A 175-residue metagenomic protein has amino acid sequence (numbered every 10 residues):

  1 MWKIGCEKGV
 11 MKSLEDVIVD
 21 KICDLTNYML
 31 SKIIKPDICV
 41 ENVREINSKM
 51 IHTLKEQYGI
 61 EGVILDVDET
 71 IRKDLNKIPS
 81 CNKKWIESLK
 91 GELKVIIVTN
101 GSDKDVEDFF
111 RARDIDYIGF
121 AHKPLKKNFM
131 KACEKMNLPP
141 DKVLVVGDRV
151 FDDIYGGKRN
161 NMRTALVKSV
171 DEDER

Functional and structural regions predicted by a protein language model:
M1-L65: Non-catalytic pre-domain segments flanking phosphatase-related domains
K55, I86-G91, C133, K158: Surface-exposed amphipathic alpha-helices with a cationic face
G62-F110, H122: Substrate-recognition element of Asp-dependent hydrolases with the DxDx(T/V) motif
G91, A112-D114, N160-M162: Short, structured coil segments at secondary-structure junctions
F120-K126, K168-D173: Short, acidic/turn-prone active-site loops that include or flank metal/cofactor- and phosphate-binding residues
L125-F151: Conserved Lys-Pro-Asp/Glu-containing loop-to-beta segment of HAD-superfamily phosphomonoesterases, centered on
V146, F151-R175: Acidic, Mg2+-coordinating phosphoryl-transfer loop and its flanking beta/alpha structural elements, shared across
